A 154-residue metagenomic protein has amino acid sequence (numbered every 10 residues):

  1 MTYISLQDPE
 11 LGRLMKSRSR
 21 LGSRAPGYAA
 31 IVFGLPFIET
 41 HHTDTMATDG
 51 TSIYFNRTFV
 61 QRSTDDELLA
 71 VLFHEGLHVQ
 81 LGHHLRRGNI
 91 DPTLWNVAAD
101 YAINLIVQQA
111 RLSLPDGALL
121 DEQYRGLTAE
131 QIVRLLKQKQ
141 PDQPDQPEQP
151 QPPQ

Functional and structural regions predicted by a protein language model:
M1-A70, G76-Q154: Short, functionally important secondary-structure microenvironments
